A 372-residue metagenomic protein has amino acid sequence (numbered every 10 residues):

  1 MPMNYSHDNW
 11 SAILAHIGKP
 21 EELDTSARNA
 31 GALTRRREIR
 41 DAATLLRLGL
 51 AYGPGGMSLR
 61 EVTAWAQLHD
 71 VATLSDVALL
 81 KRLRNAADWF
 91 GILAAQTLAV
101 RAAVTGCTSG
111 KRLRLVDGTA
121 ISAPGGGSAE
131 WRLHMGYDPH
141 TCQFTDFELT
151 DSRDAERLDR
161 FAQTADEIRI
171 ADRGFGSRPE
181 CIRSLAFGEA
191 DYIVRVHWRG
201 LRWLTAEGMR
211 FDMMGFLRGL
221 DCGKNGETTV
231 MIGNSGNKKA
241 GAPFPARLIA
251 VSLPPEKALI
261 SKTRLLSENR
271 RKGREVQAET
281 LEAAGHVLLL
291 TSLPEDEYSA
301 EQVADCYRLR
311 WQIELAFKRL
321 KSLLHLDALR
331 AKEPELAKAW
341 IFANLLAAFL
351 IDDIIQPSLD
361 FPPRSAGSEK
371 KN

Functional and structural regions predicted by a protein language model:
M1-G55, A64, T73-L74, A78 (+3 more regions): Single, function-defining residue in the core of a domain
E61-L68: Short alpha-helical "recognition helix" segments of helix-turn-helix
L80-A102: Short, basic alpha-helical nucleic acid-contact segments in DNA-binding proteins and DNA transaction factors
L115-I121: Aromatic- and Gly/Pro-rich donor/ligand-binding loops that form nucleotide- or phosphate-bearing donor binding pockets
